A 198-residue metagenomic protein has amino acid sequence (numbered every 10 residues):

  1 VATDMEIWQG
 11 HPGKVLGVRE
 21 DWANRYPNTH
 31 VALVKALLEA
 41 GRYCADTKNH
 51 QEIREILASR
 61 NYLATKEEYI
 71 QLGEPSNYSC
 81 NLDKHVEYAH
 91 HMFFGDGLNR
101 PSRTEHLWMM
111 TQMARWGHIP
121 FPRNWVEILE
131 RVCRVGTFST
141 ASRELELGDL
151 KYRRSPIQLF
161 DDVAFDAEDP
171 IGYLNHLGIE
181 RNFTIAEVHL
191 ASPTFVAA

Functional and structural regions predicted by a protein language model:
V1, L16-R19, L57, M113: Generic structural hydrophobic/aromatic packing signal, biased to beta-strands
V1-H11: Short beta-strand->loop
T3, R19, S102, E130-F138: Helix N-cap / beta->alpha transition motif
E6, E20-D21, H91: Flexible, active-site-adjacent loop/turn segments at secondary-structure boundaries
P12-T29, Y43: A bilobed periplasmic-binding-protein/Venus flytrap-type ligand-binding module shared by bacterial periplasmic
Y26-V132: Secondary-structure end/capping motifs
L107-A198: Conserved C-terminal helix/tail region of periplasmic/extracytoplasmic solute-binding proteins
